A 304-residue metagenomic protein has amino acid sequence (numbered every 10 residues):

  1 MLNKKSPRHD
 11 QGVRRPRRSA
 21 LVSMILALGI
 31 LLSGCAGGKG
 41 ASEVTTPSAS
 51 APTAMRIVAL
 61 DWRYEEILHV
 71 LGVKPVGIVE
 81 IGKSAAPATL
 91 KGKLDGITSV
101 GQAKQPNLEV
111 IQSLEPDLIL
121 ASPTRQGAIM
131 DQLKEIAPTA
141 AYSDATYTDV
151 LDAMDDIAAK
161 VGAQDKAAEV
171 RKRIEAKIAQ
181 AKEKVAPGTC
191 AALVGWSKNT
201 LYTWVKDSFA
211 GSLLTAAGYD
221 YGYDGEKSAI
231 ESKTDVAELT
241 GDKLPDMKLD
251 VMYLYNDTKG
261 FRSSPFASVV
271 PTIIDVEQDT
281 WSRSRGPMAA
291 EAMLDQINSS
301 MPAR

Functional and structural regions predicted by a protein language model:
K4-I25: Bacterial N-terminal signal peptides that target proteins for export
I30-G34: C-terminal motif of bacterial Sec signal peptides marking the signal peptidase cleavage site
C35-T46: Bacterial lipoprotein signal-peptidase II cleavage site
R56-L68, K166-D224, I230: Basic- and aromatic-lined ligand-binding clefts that recognize polyanionic substrates
R56-V58, W62-S113: A short, structured surface patch at a secondary-structure boundary
S113-L120, P138, G241-L244, K248-M252: Proline-aspartate-enriched helix->loop->beta-strand connector
A128-K198, A289-R304: Extracytoplasmic substrate-binding proteins
M247-R304: Structured C-terminal subdomain patch of bacterial secreted/periplasmic proteins
